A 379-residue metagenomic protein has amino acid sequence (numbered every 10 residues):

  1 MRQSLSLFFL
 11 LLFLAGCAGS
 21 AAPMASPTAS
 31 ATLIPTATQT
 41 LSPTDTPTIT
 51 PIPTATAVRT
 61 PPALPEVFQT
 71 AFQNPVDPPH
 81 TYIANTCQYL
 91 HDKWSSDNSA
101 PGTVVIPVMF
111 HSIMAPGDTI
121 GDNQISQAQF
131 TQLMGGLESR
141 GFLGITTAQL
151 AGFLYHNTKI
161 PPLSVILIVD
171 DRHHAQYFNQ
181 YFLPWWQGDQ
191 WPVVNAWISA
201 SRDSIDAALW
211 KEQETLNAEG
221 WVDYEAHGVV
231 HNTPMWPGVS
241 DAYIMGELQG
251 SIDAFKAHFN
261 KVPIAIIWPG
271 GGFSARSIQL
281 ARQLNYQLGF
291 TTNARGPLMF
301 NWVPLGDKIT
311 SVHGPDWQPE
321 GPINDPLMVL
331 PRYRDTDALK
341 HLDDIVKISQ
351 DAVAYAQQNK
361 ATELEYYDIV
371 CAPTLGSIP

Functional and structural regions predicted by a protein language model:
R2-L10: Sec-dependent signal peptide recognition, specifically the positively charged N-region followed immediately by
L14-G16: C-terminal motif of bacterial Sec signal peptides marking the signal peptidase cleavage site
A18-S20: Bacterial signal peptide processing site
A25-T60: Extracellular mucin-like PTS domains
P53-L167, P234-W236, S240-A265, G271-P379: C-terminal active-site subregion of NodB/CE4 polysaccharide deacetylases
V108-I113, I198, A226-H231: Short loop/turn segments at strand-loop or loop-helix junctions that form parts of catalytic or ligand-binding pockets
Q149-L150, K159-W191, E219: Substrate-binding cleft of extracellular glycoside hydrolase catalytic domains
F182-Q190, S204-A226, R282, P319-I323: Acidic (Asp/Glu)-rich catalytic clusters
